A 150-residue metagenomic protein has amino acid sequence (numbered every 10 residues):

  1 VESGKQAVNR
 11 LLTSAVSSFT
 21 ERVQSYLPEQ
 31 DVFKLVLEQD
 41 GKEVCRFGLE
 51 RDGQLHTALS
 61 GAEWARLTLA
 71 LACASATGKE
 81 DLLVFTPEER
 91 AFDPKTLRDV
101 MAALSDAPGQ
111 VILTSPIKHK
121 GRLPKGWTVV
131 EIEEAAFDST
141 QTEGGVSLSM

Functional and structural regions predicted by a protein language model:
V1-Q39, L55, E80-V84, E88-D93: Charged, surface-exposed helical/loop "interaction arms" that form contiguous linear patches used for dimerization
S18, A62-R66, D99: Short, well-structured alpha-helical interface segments that form or flank functional binding sites
L27-Q30, F47-E50, C73-G78, V100-A107: Alpha-helix C-terminal capping segments
V36-A58: ABC-fold ATPase nucleotide-binding domain signature/coupling loops
G61-F85: GG-anchored amphipathic helix commonly corresponding to the ABC/SMC/Rad50 NBD signature/C-loop
A72, T86-E88, T114-I117: Short, loop-centered acidic/histidine patches that primarily coordinate divalent metals
R90-A102: Conserved D-loop/post-Walker B switch-helix segment of ABC ATPase nucleotide-binding domains
M101-M150: C-terminal lobe/lid and adjacent interdomain/linker elements of RecA-like ASCE P-loop ATPase modules
